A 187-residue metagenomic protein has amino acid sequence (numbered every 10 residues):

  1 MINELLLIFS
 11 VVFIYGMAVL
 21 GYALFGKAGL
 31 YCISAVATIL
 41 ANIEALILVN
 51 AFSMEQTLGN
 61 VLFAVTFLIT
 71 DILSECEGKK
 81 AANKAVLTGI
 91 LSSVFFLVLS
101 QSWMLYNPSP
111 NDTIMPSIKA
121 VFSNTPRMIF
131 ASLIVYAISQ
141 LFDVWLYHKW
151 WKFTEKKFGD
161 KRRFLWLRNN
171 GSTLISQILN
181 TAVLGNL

Functional and structural regions predicted by a protein language model:
M1-L73, K80-A82: Hydrophobic transmembrane alpha-helices
I43-S53, C76, V98-N111: Transmembrane alpha-helix boundary signature
K80-T88, K161-R168: Membrane-interface alpha-helices at helix entry/exit sites of multi-pass transporters
L87, L91-P110, Y136-V144: Transmembrane alpha-helix/helix-exit interface in multi-pass inner-membrane proteins
W103-R127: Membrane-interface interhelical connector segments
R127, A131, V135, S139 (+3 more regions): Membrane-embedded alpha-helical bundles of multi-pass transporters/translocases, especially carrier/permease families
K157-I178: Internal alpha-helical transmembrane segments of multi-pass membrane proteins
T173, T181-L187: A structural feature that tracks compact, well-ordered secondary-structure segments with a strong bias toward
